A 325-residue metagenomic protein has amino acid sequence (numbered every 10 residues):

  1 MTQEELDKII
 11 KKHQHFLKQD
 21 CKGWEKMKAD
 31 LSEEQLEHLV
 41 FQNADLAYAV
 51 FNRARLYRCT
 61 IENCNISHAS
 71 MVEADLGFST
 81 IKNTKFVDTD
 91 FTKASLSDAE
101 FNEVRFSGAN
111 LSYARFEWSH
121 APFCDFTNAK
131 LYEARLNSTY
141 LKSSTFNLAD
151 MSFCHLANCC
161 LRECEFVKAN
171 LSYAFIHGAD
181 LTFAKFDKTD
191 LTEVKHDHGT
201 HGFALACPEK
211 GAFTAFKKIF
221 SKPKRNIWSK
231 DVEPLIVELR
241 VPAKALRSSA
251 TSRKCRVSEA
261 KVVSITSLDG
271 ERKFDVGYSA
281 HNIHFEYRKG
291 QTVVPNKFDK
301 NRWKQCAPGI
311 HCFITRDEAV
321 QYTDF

Functional and structural regions predicted by a protein language model:
M1, W24-M27, A307-I314: Short, exposed beta-strand "edge-strand" segments with a Pro/Gly-rich flavor and a Y/T-containing core
T2, K8-I9, S279, K304: Hydrophobic alpha-helical segments and their boundary regions
Q3-K8, K18-D231, R247: Tandem repeat scaffolds
D7-I10, G290-Q291: A short linear-motif detector with a strong N-terminal bias
H177-G178, T182-F325: Short, glycine-biased loop/turn motifs at secondary-structure junctions and in low-complexity Ser/Thr/Pro-rich termini
